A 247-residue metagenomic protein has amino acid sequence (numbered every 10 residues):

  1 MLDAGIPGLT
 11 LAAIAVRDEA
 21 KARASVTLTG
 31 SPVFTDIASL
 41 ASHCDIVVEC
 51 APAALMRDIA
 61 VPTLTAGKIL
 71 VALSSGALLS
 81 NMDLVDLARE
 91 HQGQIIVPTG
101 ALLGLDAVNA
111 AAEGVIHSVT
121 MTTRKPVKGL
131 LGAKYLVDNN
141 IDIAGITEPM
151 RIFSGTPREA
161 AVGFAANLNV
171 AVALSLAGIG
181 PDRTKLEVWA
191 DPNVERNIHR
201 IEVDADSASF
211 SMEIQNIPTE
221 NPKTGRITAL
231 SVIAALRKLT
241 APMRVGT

Functional and structural regions predicted by a protein language model:
M1-A24: N-terminal Rossmann-like dinucleotide-binding module
A24-S31: Short, conserved SAM-binding/catalytic segment of Class I S-adenosyl-L-methionine-dependent methyltransferases
S31-H43: Short acidic low-complexity segments
T35, V71-A72, I95-V97: Hydrophobic residues in well-ordered beta-strands that form the structural core
I37, D45-V61, L73-L79: N-terminal glycine-rich "phosphate-gripper" loop used for MgATP/nucleotide binding and carboxylate activation
V61-P62, A66, S74-Q94: Rossmann-fold NAD(P)-binding glycine/threonine-rich loop
D83-L102, H117-M121: Rossmann-fold dehydrogenase core element
A101-T247: Active-site-lining helix/loop region of Rossmann-like oxidoreductase modules
